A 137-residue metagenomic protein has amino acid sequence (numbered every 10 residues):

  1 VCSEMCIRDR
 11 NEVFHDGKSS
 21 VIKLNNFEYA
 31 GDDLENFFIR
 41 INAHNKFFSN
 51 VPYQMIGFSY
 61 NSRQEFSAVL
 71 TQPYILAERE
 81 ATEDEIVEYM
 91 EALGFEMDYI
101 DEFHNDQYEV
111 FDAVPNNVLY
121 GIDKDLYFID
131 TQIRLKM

Functional and structural regions predicted by a protein language model:
V1-I7: Short, small-residue-biased leader/transition segments that mark boundaries at the very start of proteins
F14-V21, Y120-L126: Active-site beta-strand-loop-beta-strand hairpin of nuclease catalytic cores that positions key catalytic residues
S20, A68-L70, E109, Y127: Protein kinase-like catalytic core scaffold
V21-E28, P73-I75, D130-Q132: Active-site ExK catalytic segment of metal-dependent nucleases
N26, N45, N50-D98: Conserved structural core of kinase catalytic domains
F27, F103-M137: Catalytic activation segment of kinase domains across protein kinase-like and atypical kinase folds
Y29-I39, E80-E85: Active-site-adjacent loop/helix micro-motif of nuclease/hydrolase catalytic cores
L34-N50: Conserved short loop/helix modules at catalytic or binding sites in compact beta-alpha or helix-hairpin-helix contexts
